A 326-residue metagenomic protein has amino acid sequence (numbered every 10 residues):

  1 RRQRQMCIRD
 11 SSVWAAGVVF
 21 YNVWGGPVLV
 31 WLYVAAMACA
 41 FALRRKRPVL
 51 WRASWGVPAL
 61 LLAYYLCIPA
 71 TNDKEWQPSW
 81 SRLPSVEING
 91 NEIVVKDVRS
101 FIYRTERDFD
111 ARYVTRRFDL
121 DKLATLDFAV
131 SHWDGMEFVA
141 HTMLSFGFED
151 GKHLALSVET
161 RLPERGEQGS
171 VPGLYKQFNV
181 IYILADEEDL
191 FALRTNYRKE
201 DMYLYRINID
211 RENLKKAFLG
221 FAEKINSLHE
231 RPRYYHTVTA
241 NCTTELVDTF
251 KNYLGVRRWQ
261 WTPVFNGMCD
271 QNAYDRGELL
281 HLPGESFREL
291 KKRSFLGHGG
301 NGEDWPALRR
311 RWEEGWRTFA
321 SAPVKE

Functional and structural regions predicted by a protein language model:
R1-I8: Short, small-residue-biased leader/transition segments that mark boundaries at the very start of proteins
A15-W24: Juxtamembrane "helix-exit" motif on the non-cytosolic side of transmembrane helices
W31-W55: Cytosolic-side transmembrane helix boundary signature
R47-A70: Internal/C-terminal transmembrane anchor helices
A70-N89: Alpha-helical transmembrane signal-anchor/signal-peptide segments
I93, R104-M202: Glycine-rich catalytic cores of cysteine/serine-nucleophile enzymes that process amide/ester linkages in cell-envelope
A185-F265: Active-site nucleophile-His-acid catalytic modules used for acyl/amide transfer and hydrolysis across diverse enzymes
G267-E326: A cross-kingdom marker for long, charged
